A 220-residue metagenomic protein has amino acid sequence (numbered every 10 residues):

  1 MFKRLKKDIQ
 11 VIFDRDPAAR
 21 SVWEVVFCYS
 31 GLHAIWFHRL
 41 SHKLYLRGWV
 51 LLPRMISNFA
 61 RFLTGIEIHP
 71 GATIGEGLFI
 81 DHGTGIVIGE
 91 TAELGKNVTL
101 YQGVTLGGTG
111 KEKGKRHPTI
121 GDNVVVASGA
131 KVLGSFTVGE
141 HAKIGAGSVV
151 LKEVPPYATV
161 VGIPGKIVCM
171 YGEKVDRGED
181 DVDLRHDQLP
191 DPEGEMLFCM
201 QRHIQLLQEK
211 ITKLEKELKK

Functional and structural regions predicted by a protein language model:
M1-F59, V175-K220: Terminal amphipathic alpha-helical/low-complexity segments used for targeting or macromolecular assembly
R61-V168: Structural signal for interior beta-strand "rungs" in well-ordered beta-sheet cores of soluble enzyme domains
